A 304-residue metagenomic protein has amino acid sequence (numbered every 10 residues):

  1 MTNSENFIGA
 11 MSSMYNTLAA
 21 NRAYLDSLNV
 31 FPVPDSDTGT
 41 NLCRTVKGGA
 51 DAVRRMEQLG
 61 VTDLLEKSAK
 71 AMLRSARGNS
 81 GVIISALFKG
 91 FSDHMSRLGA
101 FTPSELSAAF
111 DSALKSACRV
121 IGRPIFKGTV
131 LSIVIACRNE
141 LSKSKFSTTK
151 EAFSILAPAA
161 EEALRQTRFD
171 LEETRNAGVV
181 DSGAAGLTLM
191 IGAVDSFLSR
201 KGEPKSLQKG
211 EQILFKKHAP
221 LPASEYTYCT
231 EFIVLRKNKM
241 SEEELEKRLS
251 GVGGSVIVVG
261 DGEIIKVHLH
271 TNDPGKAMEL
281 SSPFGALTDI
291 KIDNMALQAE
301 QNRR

Functional and structural regions predicted by a protein language model:
M1-R304: N-terminal loops that bind phosphate or other acidic moieties and the adjacent beta-alpha structural core
